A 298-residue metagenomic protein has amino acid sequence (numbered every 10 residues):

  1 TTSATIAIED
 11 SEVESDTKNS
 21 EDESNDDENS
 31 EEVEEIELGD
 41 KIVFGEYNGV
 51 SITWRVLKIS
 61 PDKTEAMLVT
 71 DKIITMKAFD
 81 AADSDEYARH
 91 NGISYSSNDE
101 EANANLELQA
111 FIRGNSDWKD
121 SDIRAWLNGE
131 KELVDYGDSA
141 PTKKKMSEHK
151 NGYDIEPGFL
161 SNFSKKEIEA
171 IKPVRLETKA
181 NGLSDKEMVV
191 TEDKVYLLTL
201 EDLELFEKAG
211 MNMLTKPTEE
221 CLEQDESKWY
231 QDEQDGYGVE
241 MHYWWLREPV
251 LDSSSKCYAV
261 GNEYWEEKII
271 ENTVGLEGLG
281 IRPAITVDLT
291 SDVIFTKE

Functional and structural regions predicted by a protein language model:
T1-A4, V56: Extracellular/surface recognition and adhesion modules
S3-E31: Ser/Thr/Gly/Pro-rich low-complexity, disordered linker/stalk segments of secreted and cell-surface proteins
E28-E298: Collagenous Gly-X-Y triple-helix signature in extracellular proteins
